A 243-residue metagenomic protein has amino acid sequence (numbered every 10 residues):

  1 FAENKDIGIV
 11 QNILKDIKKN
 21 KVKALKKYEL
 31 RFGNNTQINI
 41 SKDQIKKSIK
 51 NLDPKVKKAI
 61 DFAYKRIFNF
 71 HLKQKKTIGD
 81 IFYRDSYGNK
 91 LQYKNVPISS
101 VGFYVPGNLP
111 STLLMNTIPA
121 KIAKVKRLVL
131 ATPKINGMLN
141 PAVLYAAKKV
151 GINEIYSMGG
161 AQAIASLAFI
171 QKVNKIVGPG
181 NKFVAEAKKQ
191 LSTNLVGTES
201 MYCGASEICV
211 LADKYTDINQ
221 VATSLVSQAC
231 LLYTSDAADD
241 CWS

Functional and structural regions predicted by a protein language model:
F1-S99: N-terminal Rossmann-like NAD(P)+-binding subdomain of aldehyde/semialdehyde dehydrogenases
A2-K5, D16-N20, L52-A59, A63 (+8 more regions): Catalytic cores of large soluble enzymes that bind and process phosphate-bearing ligands
Q11, K26, Y64, F68 (+6 more regions): Predominant activation on well-ordered alpha-helical scaffold segments within soluble catalytic domains
G79-Y145: Conserved small-residue-rich beta-alpha loop and adjacent elements that most often cradle the phosphate/pyrophosphate
P141-I155: Active-site-proximal helix-loop elements at catalytic-domain edges
G151-L232: Conserved NAD(P)+-binding/catalytic subdomain of aldehyde/semialdehyde dehydrogenases
Y233-S243: Single conserved hydrophobic/aromatic residue that forms the stacking wall/gate of nucleotide- or nucleobase-binding
